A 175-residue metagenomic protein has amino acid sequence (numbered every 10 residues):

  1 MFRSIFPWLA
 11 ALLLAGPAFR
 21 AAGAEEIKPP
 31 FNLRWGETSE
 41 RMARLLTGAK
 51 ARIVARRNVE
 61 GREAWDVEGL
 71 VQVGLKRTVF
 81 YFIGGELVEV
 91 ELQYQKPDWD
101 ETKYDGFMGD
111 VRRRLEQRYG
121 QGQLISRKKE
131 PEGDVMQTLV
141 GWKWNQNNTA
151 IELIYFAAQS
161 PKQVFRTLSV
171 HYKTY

Functional and structural regions predicted by a protein language model:
M1-L9: Bacterial N-terminal signal peptides that target proteins for export
S4, L14, E26-I27: Compositionally biased, intrinsically disordered/low-complexity regions enriched for serine, proline and threonine
F6, K76, E86-V88, T138 (+1 more regions): Residues at beta-strand starts and edge strands
W8-P17: Bacterial N-terminal signal peptides
G23-G61, Y94-Y175: Non-cytosolic coordination micro-motifs
W65-G109: Mid-chain, structured segments of secreted extracytoplasmic proteins
